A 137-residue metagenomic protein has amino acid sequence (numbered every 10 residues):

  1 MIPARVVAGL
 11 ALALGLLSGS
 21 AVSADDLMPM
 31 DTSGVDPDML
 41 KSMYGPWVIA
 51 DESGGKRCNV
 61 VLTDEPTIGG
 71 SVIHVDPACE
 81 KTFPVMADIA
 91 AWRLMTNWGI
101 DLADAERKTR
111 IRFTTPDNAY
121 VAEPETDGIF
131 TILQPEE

Functional and structural regions predicted by a protein language model:
M1-L10: Bacterial N-terminal signal peptides that target proteins for export
G9-S18: Bacterial N-terminal signal peptides
S20-A24: Sec/Tat signal peptide C-region and signal peptidase I cleavage site
D25-C58, L94: Tryptophan-anchored aromatic micro-motifs
V48, N59, G99-D101, V121: General beta-strand recognition
P66-I68, W98: Structural signal for glycine-centered tight turns and loop->strand junctions in beta-sheet-rich domains
H74-T115: Contiguous, well-ordered beta-strand patches that form the walls/edges of small beta-barrel/beta-sandwich domains
P116-E137: C-terminal partner/receptor-binding element of secreted or periplasmic proteins
